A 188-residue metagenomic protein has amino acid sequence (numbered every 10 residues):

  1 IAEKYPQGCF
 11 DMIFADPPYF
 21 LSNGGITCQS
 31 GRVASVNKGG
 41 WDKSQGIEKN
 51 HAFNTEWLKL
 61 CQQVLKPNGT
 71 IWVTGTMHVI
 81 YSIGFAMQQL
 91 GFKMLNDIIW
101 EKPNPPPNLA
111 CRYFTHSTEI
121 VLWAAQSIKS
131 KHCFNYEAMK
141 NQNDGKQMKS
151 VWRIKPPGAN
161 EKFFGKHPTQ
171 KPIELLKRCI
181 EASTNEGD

Functional and structural regions predicted by a protein language model:
I1-D188: Core catalytic lobe of class I
